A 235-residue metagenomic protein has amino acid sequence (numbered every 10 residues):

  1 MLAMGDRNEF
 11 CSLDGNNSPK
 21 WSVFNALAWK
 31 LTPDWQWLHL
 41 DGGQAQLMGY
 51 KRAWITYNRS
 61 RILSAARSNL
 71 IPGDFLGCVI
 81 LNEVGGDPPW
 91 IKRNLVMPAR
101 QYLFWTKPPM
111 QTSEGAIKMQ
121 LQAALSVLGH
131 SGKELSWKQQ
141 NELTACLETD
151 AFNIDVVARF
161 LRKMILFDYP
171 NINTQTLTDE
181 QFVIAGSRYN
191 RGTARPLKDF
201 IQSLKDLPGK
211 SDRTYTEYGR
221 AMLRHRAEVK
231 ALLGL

Functional and structural regions predicted by a protein language model:
D6-L235: Catalytic glycan-binding domains that act on GlcNAc-containing polysaccharides
